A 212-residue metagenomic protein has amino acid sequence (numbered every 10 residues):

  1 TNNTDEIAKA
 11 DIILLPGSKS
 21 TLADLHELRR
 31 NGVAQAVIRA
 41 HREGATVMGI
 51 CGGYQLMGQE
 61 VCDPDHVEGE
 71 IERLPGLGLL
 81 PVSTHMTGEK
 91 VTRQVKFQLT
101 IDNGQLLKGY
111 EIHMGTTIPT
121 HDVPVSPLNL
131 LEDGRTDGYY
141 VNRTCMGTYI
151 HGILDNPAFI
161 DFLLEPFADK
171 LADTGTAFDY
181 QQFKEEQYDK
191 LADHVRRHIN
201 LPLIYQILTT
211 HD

Functional and structural regions predicted by a protein language model:
T1-A8: A short, well-structured beta->alpha microelement
A8, E43, T136-D212: Acyltransferase
D11-I12: Short, Asp-centered acidic motifs that coordinate Mg2+ and/or phosphate in catalytic or ligand-binding sites
P16, G109-H113, M146-I150: Active-site-proximal beta-strand elements of phosphoester/diester hydrolases
K19-K108: Cysteine-nucleophile active-site neighborhood
H26, K90-V91, H121-P124, P157-F162: Short conserved micro-motifs at the rims of enzyme active sites and ligand-binding pockets
Y54, T84, M114-T116, G152-L154: Glycine-rich beta-alpha junction loops
Q98-R143: Catalytic beta-strand/loop cores that center a nucleophilic Ser/Cys/Thr and support acyl-enzyme chemistry
